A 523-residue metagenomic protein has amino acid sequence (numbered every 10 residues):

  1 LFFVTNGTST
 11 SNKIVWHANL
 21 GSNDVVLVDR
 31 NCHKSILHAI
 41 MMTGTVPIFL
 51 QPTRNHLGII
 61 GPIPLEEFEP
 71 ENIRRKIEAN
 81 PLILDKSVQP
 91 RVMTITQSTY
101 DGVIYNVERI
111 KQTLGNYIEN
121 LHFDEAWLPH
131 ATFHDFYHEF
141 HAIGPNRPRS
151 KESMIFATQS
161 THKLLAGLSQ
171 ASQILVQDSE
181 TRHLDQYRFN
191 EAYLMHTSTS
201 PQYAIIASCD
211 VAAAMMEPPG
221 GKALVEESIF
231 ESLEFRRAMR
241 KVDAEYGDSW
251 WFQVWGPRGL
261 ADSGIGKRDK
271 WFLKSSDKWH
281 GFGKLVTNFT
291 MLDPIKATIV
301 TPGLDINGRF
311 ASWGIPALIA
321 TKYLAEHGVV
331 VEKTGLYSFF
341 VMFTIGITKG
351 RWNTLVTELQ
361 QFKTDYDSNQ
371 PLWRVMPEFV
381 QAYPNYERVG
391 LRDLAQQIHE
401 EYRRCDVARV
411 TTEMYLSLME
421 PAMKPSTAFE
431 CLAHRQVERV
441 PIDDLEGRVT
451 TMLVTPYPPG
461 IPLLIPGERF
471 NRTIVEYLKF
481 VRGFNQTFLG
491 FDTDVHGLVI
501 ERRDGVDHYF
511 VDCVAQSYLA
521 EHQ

Functional and structural regions predicted by a protein language model:
L1, P219-Q523: Non-catalytic terminal extensions of PLP-dependent enzymes
N6-D243: Conserved PLP-enzyme active-site core in the AAT-like
